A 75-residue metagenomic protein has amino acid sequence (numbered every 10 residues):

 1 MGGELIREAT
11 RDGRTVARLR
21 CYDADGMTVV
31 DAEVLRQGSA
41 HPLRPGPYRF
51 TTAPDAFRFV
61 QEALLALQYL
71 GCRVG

Functional and structural regions predicted by a protein language model:
M1, V74-G75: Short intrinsically disordered terminal tails
M1-R7: Short, hydrophobic/aromatic-rich segments at coil-to-beta transitions
L5, F50, C72-R73: A structural signal for the main folded, soluble domain(s) of proteins
A9-D25: Amphipathic, interaction-prone secondary-structure segments
A17-L19, V30-A32, F50, V60: Hydrophobic beta-strand residues in large extracellular and virion-surface proteins
R20-P45: Short aromatic-glycine-(Arg/Gly/Cys) micro-motifs in beta-strand/loop hairpins
H41-R58: A short, exposed loop/beta-hairpin motif centered on an aromatic-Gly-Thr core
E62-V74: Short arginine-rich
